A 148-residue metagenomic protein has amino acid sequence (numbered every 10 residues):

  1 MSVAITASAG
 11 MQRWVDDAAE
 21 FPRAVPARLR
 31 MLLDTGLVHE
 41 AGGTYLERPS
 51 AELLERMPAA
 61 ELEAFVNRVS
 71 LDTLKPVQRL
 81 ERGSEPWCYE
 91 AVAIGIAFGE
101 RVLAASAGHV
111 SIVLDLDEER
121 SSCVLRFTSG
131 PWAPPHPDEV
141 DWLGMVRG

Functional and structural regions predicted by a protein language model:
M1-L74: N-terminal leader/targeting segments
S2, S8, S50, S70 (+5 more regions): Generic serine detector
N67-G99: Long, charged/polar, surface-exposed segments that mediate recognition or autoinhibition
E90-G148: Acidic, proline/glycine-rich low-complexity IDRs
